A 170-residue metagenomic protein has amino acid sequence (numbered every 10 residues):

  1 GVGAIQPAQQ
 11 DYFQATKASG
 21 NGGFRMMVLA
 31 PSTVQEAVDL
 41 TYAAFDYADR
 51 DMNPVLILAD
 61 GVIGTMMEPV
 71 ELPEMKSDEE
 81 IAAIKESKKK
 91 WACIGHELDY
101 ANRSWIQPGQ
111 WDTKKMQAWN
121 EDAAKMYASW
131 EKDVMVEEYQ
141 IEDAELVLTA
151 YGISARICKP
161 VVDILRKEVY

Functional and structural regions predicted by a protein language model:
V2-I5, A30-V34, W105-M116, Y151: Hydrophobic alpha-helical scaffolding
V2-Q9, D39-Y42, M66-P73, S77 (+1 more regions): Short acidic, glycine/serine/threonine-rich loops at helix termini
A4-P7, W119-V134, T149-C158: A general structural motif
Q6-G61: Conserved thiamine diphosphate
M27, N53-V55, S87-K89, H96 (+2 more regions): Structural beta-strand/beta-sheet cores of well-ordered domains, especially the beta-sheet scaffolds that support
V34-Q35, V62-G64, Y151-I157: Gly/Ser/Thr-rich loops at beta-strand to alpha-helix junctions that form or flank small-molecule/cofactor-binding
M52-E138: Conformationally flexible catalytic loops at phosphate/diphosphate-handling active centers
M135-V136, I141-Y170: Redox- and metal-dependent alpha/beta enzyme cores, enriched for Fe-S-associated oxidoreductases and cofactor-handling
